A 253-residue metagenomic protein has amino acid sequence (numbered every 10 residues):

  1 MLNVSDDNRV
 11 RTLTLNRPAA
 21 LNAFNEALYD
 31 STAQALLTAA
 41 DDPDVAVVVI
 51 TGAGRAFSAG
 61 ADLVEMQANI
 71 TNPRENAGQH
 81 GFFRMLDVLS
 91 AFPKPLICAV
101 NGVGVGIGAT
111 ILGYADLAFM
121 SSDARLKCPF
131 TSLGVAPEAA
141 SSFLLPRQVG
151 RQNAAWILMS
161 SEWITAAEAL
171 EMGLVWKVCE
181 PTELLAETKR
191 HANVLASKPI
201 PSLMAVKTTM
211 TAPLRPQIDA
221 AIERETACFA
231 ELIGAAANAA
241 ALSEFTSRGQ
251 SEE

Functional and structural regions predicted by a protein language model:
M1-A53, D87: Conserved CoA-thioester-binding segment of acyl-CoA-metabolizing enzymes
M1-R11, S161-A167, T182, A186 (+1 more regions): C-terminal alpha-helix plus adjacent terminal tail
D7, D42, F92-P93, A235: Acidic-histidine catalytic/liganding microenvironments
L13, I50, D62, I111-G113 (+3 more regions): Hydrophobic/aromatic residues within transmembrane alpha-helices of multi-pass small-molecule transporters
Y29, L63, F82, S142 (+4 more regions): A general structural signal for well-ordered alpha-helical segments in protein cores
A35, A39, L89-F92, L195 (+1 more regions): Hydrophobic helix-cap positions at the C-terminus of alpha-helices in RecA-like/P-loop ATPase nucleotide-binding cores
G52-V88, G104, S132, Q217 (+1 more regions): Glycine- (often His-adjacent) and acidic-residue-rich active-site loop that binds/positions the CoA thioester
D87-P201: Crotonase-fold acyl-CoA enzyme core
